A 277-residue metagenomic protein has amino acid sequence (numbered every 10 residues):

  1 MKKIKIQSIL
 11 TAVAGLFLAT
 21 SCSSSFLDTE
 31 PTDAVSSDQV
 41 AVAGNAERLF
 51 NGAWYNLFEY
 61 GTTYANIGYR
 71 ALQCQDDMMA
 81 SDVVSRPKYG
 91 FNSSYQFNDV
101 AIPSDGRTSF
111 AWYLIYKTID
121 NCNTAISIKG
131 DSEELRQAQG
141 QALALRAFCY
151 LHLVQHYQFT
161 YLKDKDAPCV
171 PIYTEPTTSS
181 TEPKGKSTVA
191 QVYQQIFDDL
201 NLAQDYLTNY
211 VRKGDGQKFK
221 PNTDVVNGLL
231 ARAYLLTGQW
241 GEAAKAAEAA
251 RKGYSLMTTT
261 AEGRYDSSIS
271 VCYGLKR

Functional and structural regions predicted by a protein language model:
K2-L10: Bacterial N-terminal signal peptides that target proteins for export
C22-L72, A247: Membrane-proximal, proline-rich intrinsically disordered regions
R48, G238-R277: Hydrophobic-face positions in mid-chain alpha helices that act as interaction patches
P87-Y157, S187, L200, D205-T208: Conserved, well-structured interaction surfaces
I119-C122, Y193, L200, A247 (+1 more regions): Inward-facing hydrophobic residues that define packing positions of alpha-helical scaffold repeats
H156-Q194: Short coil/linker segments at helix-helix boundaries
